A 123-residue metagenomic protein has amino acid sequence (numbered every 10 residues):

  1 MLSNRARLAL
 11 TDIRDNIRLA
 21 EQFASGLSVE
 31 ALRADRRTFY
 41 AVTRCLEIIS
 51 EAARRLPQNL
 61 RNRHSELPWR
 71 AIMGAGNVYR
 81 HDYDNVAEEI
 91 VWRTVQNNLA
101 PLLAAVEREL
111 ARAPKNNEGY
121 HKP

Functional and structural regions predicted by a protein language model:
M1-P123: Solvent-exposed interaction patches of small proteins and small membrane subunits
